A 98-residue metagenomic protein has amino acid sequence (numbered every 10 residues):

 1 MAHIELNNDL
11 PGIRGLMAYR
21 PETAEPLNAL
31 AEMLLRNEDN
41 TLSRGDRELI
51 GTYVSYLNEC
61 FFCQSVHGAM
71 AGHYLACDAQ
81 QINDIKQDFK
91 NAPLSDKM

Functional and structural regions predicted by a protein language model:
M1-M98: Hydrophobic alpha-helical segments
